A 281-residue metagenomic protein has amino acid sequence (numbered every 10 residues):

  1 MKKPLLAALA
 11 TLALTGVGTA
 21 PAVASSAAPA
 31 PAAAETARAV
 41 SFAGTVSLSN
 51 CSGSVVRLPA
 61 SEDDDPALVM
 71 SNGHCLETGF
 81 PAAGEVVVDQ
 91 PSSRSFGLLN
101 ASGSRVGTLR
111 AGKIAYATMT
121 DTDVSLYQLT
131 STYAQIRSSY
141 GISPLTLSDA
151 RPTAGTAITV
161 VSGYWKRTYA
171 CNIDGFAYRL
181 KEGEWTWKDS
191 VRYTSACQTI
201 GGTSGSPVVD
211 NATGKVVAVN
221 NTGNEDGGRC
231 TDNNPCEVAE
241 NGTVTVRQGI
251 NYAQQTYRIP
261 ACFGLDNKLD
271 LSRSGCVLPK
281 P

Functional and structural regions predicted by a protein language model:
M1-A28: Secretory targeting and sorting signals
P31-F42, S47, R57-S61, E77 (+1 more regions): Conserved catalytic-core segment of clan PA serine endopeptidases
V40-F42, S47-C51, Q135-I142, R167-I259: Active-site region of chymotrypsin-like
L48-N50, D64-P66, M70, P91 (+3 more regions): Extracytoplasmic
A60-A67, D210-K215: A glycine-centered beta-loop-beta connector
L76-G79, N224-D226: Short glycine/acidic-enriched loop and turn motifs that connect beta-strands
P144-C171: Short glycine/Trp-rich loop-beta-loop segment that forms part of the substrate-binding cleft
V244-P281: PDZ/PDZ-like groove recognition
